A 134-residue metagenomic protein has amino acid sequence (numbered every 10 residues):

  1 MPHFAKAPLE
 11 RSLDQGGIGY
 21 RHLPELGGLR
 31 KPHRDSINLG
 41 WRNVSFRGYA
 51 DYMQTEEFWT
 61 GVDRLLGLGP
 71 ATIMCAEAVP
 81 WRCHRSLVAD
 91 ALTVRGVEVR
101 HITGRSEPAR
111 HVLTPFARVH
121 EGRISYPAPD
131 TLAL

Functional and structural regions predicted by a protein language model:
M1-L134: Residues lining hydrophobic/aromatic ligand-binding pockets adjacent to catalytic sites
